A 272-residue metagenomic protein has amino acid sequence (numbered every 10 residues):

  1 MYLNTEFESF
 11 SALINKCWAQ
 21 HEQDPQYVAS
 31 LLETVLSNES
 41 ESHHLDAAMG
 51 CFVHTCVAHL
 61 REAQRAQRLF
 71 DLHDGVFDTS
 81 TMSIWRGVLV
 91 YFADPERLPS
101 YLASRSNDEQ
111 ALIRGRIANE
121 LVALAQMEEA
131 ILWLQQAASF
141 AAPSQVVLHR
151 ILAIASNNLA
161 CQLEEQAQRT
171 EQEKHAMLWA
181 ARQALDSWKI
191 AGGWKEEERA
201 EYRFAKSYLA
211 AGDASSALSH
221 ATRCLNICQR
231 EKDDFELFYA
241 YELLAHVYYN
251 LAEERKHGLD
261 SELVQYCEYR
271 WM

Functional and structural regions predicted by a protein language model:
Y2-T5, S40, R105, V147 (+5 more regions): Structural signature of alpha-solenoid helical repeat scaffolds
E6-I14, H44-H54, T79-I84, D108-E120 (+2 more regions): Amphipathic alpha-helical repeat scaffolds of TPR domains
Q20, C56-V57, L89-V90, L121 (+4 more regions): Residue at a conserved register position within TPR or TPR-like alpha-solenoid repeats
P25, E62-A63, P95, M127 (+3 more regions): TPR-repeat structural position
V28, R65-A66, A130, M177 (+2 more regions): Single-residue signature of alpha-solenoid repeat helices
L32-S37, D71-G75, P99-N107, I131 (+3 more regions): Amphipathic alpha-helical segments of tetratricopeptide repeats
H59-L60, F92, L124, Q166 (+7 more regions): Structural motif corresponding to the intra-repeat A-B loop/turn of tetratricopeptide repeats
Y239, H246-M272: C-terminal non-catalytic interaction modules
